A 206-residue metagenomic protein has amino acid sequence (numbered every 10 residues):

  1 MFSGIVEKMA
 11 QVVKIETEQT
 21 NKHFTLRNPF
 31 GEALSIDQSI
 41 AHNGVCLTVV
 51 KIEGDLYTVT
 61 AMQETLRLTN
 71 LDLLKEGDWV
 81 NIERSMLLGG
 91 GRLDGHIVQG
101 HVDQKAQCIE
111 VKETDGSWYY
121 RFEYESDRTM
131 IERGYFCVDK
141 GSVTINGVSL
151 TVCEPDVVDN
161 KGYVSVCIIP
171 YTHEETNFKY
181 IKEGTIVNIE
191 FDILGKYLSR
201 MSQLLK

Functional and structural regions predicted by a protein language model:
M1-K206: Conserved loop->alpha-helix
